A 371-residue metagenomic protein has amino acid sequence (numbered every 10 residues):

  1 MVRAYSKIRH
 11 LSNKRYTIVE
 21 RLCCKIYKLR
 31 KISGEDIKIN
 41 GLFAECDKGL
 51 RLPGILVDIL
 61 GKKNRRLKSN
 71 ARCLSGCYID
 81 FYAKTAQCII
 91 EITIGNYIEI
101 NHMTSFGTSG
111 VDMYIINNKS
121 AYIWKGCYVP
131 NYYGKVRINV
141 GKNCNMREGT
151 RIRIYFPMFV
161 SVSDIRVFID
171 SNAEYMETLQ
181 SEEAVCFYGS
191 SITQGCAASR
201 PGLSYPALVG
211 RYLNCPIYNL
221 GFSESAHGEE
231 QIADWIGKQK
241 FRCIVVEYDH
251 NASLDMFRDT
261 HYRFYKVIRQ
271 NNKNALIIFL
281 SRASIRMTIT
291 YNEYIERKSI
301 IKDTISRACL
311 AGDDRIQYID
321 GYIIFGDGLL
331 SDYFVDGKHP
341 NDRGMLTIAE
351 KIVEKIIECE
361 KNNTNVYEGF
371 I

Functional and structural regions predicted by a protein language model:
M1-A184, I357-I371: N-terminal secretory targeting modules
I90, Y188-G189, L280: Short hydrophobic segments within beta-strands
N145-M146, I152-A226, E230-K238: Serine-esterase "nucleophile elbow" of acetyl-processing enzymes
R153-I154, V245-E247, I278: Structural motif
P201, A226-N271, R282-M287: Oxyanion-hole/transition-state-stabilizing segment in secreted/luminal serine hydrolases and related acyltransferases
Y205, T260, F264, R297-T304: A general structural detector for well-ordered alpha-helical segments in enzyme core domains, enriched
N272-I277: A short helix->loop->beta-strand "cap" motif at the edges of active sites that frequently abuts
R286-I371: Catalytic His-Asp segment of secreted/periplasmic serine-dependent ester chemistry enzymes
